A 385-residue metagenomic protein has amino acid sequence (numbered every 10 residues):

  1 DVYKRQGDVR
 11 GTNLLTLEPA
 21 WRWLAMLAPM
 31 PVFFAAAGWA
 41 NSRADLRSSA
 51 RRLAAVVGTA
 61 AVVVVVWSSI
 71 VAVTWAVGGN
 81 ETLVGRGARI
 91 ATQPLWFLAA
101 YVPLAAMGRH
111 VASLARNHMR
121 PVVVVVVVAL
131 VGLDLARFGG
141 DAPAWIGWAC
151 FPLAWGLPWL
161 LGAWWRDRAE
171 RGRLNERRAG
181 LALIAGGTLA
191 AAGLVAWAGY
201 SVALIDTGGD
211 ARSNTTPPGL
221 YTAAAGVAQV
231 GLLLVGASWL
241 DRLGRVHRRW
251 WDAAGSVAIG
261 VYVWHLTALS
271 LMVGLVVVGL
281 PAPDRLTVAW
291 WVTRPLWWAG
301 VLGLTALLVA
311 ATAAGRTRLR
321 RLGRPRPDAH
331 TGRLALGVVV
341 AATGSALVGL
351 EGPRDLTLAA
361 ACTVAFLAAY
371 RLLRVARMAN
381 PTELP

Functional and structural regions predicted by a protein language model:
D1-P385: Alpha-helical transmembrane segments and their immediate juxtamembrane cytosolic regions
